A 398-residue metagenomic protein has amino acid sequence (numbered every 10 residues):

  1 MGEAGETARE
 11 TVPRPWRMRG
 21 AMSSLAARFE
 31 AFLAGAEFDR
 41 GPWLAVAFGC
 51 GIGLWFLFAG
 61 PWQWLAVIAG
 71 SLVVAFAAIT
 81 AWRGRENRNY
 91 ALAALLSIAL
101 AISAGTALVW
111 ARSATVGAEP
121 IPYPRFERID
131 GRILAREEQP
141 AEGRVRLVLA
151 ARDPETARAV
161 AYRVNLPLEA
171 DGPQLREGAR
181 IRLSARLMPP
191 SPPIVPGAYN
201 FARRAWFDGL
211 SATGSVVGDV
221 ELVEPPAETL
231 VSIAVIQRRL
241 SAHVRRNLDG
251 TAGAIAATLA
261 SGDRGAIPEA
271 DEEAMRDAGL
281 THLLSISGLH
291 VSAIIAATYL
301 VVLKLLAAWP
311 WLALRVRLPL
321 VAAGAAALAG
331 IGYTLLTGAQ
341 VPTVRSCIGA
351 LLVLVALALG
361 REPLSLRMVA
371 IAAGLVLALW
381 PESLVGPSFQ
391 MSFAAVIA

Functional and structural regions predicted by a protein language model:
M1-F38, Y90-L92, I102-H282: Membrane-interface helix/helix-cap signal primarily in integral membrane proteins
G2-C50, L289-V301, P310-A322, G332-Q340: Alpha-helical transmembrane segments and their cytosolic membrane-interface
A36-A81, G386-F389, F393: Membrane-embedded alpha-helical segments of integral membrane proteins
G51, G131, A185, L259 (+3 more regions): Divalent metal-coordination and catalytic microenvironments
A59, V73-V74, T80, G214 (+2 more regions): Hydrophobic alpha-helical transmembrane segments in multi-pass membrane proteins
P61-I68, G84-I98, L320: Membrane-interfacial entry segments at the cytosolic side of transmembrane helices
W62-W64, T251, S365-L366: Membrane-helix interface segments
R88-L92, I121-P122, L312-V321: Membrane-interfacial loop-to-helix junctions in multi-pass inner-membrane proteins
